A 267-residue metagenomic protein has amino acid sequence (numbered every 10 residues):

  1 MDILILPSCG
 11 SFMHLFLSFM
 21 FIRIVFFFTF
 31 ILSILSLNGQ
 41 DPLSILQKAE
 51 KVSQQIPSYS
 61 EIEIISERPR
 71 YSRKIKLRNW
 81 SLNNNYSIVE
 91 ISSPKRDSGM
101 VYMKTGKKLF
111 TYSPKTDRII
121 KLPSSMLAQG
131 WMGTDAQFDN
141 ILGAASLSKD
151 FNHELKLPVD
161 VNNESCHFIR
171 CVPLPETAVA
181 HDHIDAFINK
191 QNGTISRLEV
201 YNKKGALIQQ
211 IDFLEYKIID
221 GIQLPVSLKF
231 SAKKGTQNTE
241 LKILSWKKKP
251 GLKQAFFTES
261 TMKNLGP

Functional and structural regions predicted by a protein language model:
V25-I34: Bacterial N-terminal signal peptides
L35-G39: Sec/Tat signal peptide C-region and signal peptidase I cleavage site
Q40-P57, E63, R73, G106-K108 (+4 more regions): Flexible, processing/modification-adjacent segments and terminal tails in exported/periplasmic/extracellular proteins
S60, S87-I91, L109-S113, I119-K121 (+4 more regions): Short hydrophobic/aromatic-rich beta-strand segments that constitute the beta-sheet cores of beta-sandwich/beta-barrel
I62-R96: N-terminal, post-signal-peptide region of Sec/Tat-exported proteins
L142, N162-T258: Gly/Pro-enriched, hydrophobic low-complexity segments that function as extracytoplasmic propeptides/linkers
